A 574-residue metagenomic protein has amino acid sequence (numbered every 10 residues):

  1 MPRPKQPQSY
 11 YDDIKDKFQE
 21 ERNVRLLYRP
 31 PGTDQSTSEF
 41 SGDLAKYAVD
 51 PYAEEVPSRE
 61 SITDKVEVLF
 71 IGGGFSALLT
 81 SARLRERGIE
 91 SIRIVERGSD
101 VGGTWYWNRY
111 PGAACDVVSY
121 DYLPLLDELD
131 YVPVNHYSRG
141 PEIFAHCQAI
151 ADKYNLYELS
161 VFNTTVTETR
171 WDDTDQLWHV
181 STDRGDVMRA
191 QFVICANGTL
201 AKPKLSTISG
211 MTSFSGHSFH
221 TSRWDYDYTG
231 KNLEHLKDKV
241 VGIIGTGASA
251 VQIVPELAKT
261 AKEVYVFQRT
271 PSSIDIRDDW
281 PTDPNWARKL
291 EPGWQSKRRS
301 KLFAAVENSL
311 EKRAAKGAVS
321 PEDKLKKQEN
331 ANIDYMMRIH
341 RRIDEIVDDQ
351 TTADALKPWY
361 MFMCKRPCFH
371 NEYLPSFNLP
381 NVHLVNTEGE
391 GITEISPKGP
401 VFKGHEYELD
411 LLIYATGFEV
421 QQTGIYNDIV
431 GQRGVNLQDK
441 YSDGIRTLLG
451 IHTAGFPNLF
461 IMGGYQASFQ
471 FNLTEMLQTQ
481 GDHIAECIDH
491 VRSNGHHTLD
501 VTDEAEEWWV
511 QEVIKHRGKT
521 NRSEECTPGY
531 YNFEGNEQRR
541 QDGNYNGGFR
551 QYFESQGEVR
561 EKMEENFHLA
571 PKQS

Functional and structural regions predicted by a protein language model:
M1-E67, E86-R87, A145, P203-D225: Extreme N-terminal leader/targeting segments of oxidoreductases
P2-R25, P30, V66, F70 (+4 more regions): Beta1-alpha1 glycine-rich phosphate/pyrophosphate-binding loop at the start of Rossmann-like nucleotide-binding domains
S41-P57, L123-P133, R139-I143, D152 (+4 more regions): Glycine-rich dinucleotide-binding loop and its adjacent helix/turn
S58-K65, L69-V101, N108, V193-R338 (+3 more regions): Rossmann-like dinucleotide-binding core of oxidoreductases
P133-L200: Feature captures the FAD/FMN-dependent oxidoreductase FAD-binding
F162-L177, V382-G399: A conserved short coil-to-beta-strand element within the FAD-binding core of flavoproteins
L411, A415-V491: Glycine/threonine-rich phosphate-binding loop and adjacent beta-strand/alpha-helix elements that clamp
Q478, D482-S574: C-terminal active-site-capping segments
